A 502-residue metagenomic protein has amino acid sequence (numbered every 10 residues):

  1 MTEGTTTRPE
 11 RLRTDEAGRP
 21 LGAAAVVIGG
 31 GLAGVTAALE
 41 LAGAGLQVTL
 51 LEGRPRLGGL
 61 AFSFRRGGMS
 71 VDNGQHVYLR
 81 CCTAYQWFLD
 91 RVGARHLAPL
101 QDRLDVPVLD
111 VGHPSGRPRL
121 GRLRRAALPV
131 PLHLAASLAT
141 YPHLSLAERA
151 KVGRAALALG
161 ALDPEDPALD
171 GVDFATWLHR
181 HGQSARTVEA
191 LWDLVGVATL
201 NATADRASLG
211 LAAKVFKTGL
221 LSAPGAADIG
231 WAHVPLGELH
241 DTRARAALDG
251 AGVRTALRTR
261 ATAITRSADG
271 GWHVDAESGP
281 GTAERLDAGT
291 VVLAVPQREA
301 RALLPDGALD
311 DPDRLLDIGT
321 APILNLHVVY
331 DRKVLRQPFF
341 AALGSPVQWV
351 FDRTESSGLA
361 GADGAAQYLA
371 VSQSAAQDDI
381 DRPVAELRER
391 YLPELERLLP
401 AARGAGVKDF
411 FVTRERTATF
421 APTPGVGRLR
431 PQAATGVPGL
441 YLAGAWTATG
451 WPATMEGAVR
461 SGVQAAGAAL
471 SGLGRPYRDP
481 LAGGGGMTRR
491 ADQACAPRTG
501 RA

Functional and structural regions predicted by a protein language model:
T2-G4, P20-L21, L104, T259-L398 (+4 more regions): Mid-domain catalytic core of redox enzymes that form a hydrophobic substrate pocket/lid adjacent to a catalytic redox
P20-L50: N-terminal Rossmann-like FAD-binding beta1-loop-alpha1 element of flavoenzymes
A42-R66: Glycine-rich FAD pyrophosphate-binding loop
H76-T83, D166-D170, H181, A223-A247 (+2 more regions): Short beta-strand to alpha-helix junction loop
Y85-Q86, D90-R91, H96-L209, A213: Mobile amphipathic helical/loop "lid" adjacent to a hydrophobic cofactor/ligand pocket
K214-T282, L286-T290: Helical element adjacent to the flavin cofactor pocket in flavoenzyme catalytic cores
S357-D363, E415-L442, W446-T449: FAD-binding beta-loop-beta segment adjacent to the flavin cofactor pocket
T447-A469, L473: A conserved FAD-binding loop/helix module that cradles the flavin
